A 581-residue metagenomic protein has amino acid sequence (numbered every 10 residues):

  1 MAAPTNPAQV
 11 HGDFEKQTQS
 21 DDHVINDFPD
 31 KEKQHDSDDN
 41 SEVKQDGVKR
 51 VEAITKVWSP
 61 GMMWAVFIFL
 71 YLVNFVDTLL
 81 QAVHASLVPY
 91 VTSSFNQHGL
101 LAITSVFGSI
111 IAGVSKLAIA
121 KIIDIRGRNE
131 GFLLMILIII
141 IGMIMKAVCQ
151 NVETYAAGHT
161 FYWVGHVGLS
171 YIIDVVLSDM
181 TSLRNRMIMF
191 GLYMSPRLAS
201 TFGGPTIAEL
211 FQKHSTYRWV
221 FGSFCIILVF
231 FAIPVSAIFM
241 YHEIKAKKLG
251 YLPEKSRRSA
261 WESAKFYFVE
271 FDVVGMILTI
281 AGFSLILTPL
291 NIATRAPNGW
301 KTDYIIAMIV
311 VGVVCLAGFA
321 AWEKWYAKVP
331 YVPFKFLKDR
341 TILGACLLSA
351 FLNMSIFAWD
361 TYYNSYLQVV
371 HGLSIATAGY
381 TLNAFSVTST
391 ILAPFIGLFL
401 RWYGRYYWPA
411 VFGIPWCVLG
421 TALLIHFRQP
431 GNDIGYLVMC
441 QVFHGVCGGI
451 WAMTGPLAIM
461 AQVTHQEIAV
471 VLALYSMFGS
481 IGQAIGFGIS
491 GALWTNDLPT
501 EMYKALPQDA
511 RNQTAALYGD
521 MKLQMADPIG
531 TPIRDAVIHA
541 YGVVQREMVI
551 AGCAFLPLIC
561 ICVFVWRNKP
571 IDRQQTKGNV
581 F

Functional and structural regions predicted by a protein language model:
A2-H84, S93: Cytosolic juxtamembrane N-terminal segment immediately preceding the first transmembrane helix of multi-pass
A2-K33, K522-F581: Transmembrane-helix exit segments and adjacent C-terminal regions of multi-pass membrane proteins
F69-L72, L79, H84-L87, N96 (+2 more regions): Transmembrane core module of solute transporters
V91-T92, I122-D124, M145-K146, Y155 (+6 more regions): Interfacial helix-cap and linker-helix signal at transmembrane-aqueous boundaries of multi-pass secondary transporters
V114-R128, Q212, L392-W408: Helix-to-loop junctions at the C-terminal end of transmembrane segments in multipass secondary transporters
A118-V274: Helix-loop-helix hairpins in multi-pass membrane proteins, especially solute transporters
P196, S200-Q212, I434-A516: Small-residue-rich alpha-helical segments with characteristic i,i+4
R218-C346: Hydrophobic transmembrane-helix bundles of small-molecule transporters
